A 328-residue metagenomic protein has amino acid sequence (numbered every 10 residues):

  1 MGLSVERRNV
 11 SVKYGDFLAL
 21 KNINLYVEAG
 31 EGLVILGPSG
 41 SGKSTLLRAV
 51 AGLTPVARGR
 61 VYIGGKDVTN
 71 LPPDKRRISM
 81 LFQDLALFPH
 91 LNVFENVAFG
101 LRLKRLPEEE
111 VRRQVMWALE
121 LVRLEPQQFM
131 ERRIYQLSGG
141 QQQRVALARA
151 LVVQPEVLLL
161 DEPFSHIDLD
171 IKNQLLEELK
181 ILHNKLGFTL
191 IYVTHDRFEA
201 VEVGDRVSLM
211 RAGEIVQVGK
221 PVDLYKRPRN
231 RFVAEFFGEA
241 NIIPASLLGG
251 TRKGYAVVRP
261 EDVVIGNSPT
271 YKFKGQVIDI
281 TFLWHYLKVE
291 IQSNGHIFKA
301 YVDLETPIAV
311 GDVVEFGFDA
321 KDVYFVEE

Functional and structural regions predicted by a protein language model:
L36-P38: The feature captures the beta-strand-to-loop junction immediately N-terminal to the Walker
A51: Helix-to-loop junction immediately C-terminal to a conserved catalytic motif
A57-R60, A212: Conserved coupling/switch loops of ABC nucleotide-binding domains, chiefly the family-specific signature
G59-D67: Conserved ABC transporter NBD signature motif
R77-S79, Q83, N92-R229: ABC ATPase nucleotide-binding domains
G250-E328: Non-catalytic connector elements of ABC transporters
